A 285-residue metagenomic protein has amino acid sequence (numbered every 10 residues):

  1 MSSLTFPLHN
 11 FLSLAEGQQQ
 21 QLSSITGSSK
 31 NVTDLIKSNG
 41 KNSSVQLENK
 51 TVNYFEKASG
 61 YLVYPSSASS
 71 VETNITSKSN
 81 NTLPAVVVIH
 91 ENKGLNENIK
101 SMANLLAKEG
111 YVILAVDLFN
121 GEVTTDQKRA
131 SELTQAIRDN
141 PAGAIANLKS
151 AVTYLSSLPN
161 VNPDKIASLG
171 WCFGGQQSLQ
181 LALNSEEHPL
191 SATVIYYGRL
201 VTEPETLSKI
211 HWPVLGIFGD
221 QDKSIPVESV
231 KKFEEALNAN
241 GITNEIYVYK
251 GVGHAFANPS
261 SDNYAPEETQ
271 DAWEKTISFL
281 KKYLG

Functional and structural regions predicted by a protein language model:
M1-N10: N-terminal export signals
F11-L12, Q20-S38, S43, T51-S156 (+1 more regions): Serine-hydrolase catalytic machinery in alpha/beta-hydrolase-like enzymes
M102, P226-A236: Short alpha-helix in the alpha/beta-hydrolase fold that links the catalytic acid
L118-E122, R199, V252: Short beta-to-alpha linker loops that shape the active-site pocket of alpha/beta-hydrolase fold enzymes
L148-V152, E234, I277: Generic structural signal for well-ordered alpha-helices, preferentially at hydrophobic/aromatic core positions
K149-K209: Primarily recognizes the serine-hydrolase "nucleophile elbow" in alpha/beta-hydrolase and SGNH/GDSL folds
I210, G216-F218, D222: Short beta-strand/loop motif that positions the catalytic acidic residue of the alpha/beta-hydrolase fold
N238-G285: C-terminal catalytic histidine-bearing segment of alpha/beta-hydrolase fold enzymes
